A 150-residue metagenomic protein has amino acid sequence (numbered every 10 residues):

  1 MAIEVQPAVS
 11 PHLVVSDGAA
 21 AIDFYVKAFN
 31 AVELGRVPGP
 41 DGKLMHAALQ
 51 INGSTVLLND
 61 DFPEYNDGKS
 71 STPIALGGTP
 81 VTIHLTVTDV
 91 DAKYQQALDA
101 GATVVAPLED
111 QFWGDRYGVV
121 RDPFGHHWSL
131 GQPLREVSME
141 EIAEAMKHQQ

Functional and structural regions predicted by a protein language model:
M1-H12, I22-P123, G131-Q150: Vicinal oxygen chelate
V15-A19: Short acidic-aromatic low-complexity motifs
